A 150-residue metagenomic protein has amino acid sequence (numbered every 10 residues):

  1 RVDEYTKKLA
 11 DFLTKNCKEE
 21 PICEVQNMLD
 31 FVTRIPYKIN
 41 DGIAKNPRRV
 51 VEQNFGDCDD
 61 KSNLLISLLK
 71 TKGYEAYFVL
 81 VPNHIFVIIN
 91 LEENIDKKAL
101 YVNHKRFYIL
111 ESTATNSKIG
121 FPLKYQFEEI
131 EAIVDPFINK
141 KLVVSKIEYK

Functional and structural regions predicted by a protein language model:
R1-G56, T113, I147-Y149: Secondary-structure boundary elements
D60-I138, K150: Hydrophobic/aromatic-rich core segments of domains that either
